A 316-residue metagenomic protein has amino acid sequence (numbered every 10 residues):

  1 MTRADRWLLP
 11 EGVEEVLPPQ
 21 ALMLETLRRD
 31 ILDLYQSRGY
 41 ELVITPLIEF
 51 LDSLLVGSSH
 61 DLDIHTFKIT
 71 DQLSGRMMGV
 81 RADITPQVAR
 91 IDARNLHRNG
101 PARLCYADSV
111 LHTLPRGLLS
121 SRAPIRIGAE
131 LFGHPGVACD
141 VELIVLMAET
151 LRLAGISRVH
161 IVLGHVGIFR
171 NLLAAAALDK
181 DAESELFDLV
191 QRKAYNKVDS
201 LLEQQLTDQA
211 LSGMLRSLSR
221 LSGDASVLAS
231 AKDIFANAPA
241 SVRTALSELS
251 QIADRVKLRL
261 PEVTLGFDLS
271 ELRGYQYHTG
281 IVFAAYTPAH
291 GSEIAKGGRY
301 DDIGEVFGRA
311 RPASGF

Functional and structural regions predicted by a protein language model:
M1-A82, P86, V141, V162: TRNA-binding/sensing appendages of the translation machinery
T2, Q20-R38, E49-F50, T85-R98 (+2 more regions): Positively charged, Gly/Ser-enriched RNA/tRNA-binding surfaces
E15, A175-A177: Phosphate-rich ligand and nucleic-acid binding surfaces
T45-P46, I161-G164, E183, G266-D268: Residue-level detector of family-conserved "landmark" positions at structurally sensitive sites
L47-I64, G164-A175, E271-T279: Beta-rich nucleic-acid/ligand-interaction surfaces
H65-L73, A177-S200, T207: Acidic, His- and aromatic-enriched active-site or binding-groove loops in soluble protein domains that engage sugars
A148, R170-A174, F187, E203: Amphipathic alpha-helical segments within well-ordered protein domains
A154-R158, G167-F169, A182: Extended alpha-helical scaffolds
